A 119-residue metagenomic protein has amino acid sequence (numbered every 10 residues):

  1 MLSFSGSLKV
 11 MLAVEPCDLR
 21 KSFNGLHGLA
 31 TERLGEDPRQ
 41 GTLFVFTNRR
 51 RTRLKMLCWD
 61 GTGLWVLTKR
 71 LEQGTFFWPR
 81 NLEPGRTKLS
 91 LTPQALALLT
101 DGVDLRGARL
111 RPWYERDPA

Functional and structural regions predicted by a protein language model:
M1-A119: Polybasic/polar functional segments that serve as interface/processing modules
